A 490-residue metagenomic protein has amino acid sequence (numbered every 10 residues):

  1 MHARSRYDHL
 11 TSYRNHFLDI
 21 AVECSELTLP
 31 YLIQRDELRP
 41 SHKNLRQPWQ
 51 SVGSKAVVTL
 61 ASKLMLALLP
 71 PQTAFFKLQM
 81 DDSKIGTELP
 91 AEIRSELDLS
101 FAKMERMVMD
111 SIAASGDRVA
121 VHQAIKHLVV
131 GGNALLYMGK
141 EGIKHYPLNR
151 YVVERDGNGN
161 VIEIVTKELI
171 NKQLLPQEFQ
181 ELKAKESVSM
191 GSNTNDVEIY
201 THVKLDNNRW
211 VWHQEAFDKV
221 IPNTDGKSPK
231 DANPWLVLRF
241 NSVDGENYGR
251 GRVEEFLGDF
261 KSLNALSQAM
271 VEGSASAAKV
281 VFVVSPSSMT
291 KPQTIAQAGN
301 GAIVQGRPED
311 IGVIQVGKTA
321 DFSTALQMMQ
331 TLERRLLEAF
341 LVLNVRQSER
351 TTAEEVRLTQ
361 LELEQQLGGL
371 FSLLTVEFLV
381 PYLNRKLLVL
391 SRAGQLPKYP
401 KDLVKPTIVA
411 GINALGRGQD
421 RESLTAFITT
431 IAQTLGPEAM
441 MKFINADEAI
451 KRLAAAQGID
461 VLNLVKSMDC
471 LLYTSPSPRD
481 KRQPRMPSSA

Functional and structural regions predicted by a protein language model:
M1-I20, V283-S475, A490: C-terminal anchoring/interaction modules
M1-Q180: Extended, helix-rich architectural segments
T59-L69, L257-G273, T429, K451-A455: Short, hydrophobic/amphipathic alpha-helical patches that form generic packing surfaces within helical domains
L89, I93, Y248, A320-D321 (+1 more regions): Residue-level detector of alpha-helix boundaries and kinks
D98-K140, Y248-V283, G317-R350, V356-L387: Long, contiguous amphipathic alpha-helices that act as assembly "spine/axial" helices in icosahedral shell and virion
H122-I125, S189, I199-T201, A325 (+1 more regions): Generic recognition of flexible, low-complexity loop/linker segments
V130, M138-Q297, R479: Structured, contiguous alpha/beta core segments that scaffold functional sites
P478-D480, P484-A490: Positively charged, low-complexity/disordered segments
